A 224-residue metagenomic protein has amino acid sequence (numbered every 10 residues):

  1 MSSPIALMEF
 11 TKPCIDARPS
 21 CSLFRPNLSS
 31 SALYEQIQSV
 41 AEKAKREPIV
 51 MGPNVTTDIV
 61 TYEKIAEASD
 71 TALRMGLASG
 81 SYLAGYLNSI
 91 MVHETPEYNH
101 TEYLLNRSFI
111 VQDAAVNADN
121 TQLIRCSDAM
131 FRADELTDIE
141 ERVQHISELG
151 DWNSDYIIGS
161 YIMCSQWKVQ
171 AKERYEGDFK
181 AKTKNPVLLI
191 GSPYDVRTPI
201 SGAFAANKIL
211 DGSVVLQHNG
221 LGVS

Functional and structural regions predicted by a protein language model:
M1-S224: C-terminal subdomain of alpha/beta-hydrolase-fold enzymes, centered on the catalytic histidine and its supporting
